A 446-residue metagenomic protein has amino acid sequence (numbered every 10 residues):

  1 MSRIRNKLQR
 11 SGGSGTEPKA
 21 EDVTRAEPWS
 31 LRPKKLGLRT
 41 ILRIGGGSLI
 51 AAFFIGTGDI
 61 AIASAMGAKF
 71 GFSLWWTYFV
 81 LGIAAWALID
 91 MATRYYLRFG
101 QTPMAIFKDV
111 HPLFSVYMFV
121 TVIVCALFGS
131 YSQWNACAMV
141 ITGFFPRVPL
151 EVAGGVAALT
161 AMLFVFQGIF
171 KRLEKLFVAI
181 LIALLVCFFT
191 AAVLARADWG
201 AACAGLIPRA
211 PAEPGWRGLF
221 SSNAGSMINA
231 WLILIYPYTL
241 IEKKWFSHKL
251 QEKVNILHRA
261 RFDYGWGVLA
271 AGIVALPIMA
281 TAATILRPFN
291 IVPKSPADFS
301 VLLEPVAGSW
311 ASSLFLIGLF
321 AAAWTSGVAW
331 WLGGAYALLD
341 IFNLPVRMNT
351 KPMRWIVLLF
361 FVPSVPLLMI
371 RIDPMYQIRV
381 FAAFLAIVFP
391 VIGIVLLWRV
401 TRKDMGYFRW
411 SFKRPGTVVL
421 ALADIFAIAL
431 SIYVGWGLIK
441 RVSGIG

Functional and structural regions predicted by a protein language model:
S2-I60, F220, V254-R259, G265: Membrane-interface "cap" regions at the ends of multi-pass membrane proteins
L38, A65-D90, M104-D109, L113-V116: Extracellular loop-to-transmembrane helix junctions
L38-I50, V110-C125, V156, A212-A224 (+3 more regions): Select transmembrane alpha-helical segments in multipass membrane proteins
G47, F119, F144-F166, I182-A192 (+2 more regions): Transmembrane alpha-helical segments of multi-pass small-molecule transport proteins
A85-Y96, L240-I241, K249, L269-D298: Extracellular/periplasmic helix-exit of transmembrane alpha-helices
R98, S115-P146, V156, A323-F342 (+2 more regions): Hydrophobic transmembrane alpha-helices that form the core helical bundles of multi-pass secondary transporters
A179, T350-W355, V380-L438: C-terminal membrane-solvent junction of multi-pass transporters and transport-like membrane proteins
I182-A210, S226-I241, G393-F408, S431-G444: Hydrophobic alpha-helical segments and their helix-loop junctions in multi-pass secondary transporters
